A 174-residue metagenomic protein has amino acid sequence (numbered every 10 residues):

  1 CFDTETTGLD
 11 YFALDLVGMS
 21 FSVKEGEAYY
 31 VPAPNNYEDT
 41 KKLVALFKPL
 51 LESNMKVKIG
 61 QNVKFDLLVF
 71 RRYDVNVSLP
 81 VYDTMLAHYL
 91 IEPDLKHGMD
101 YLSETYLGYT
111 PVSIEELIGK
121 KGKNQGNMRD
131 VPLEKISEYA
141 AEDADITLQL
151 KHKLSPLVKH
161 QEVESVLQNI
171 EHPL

Functional and structural regions predicted by a protein language model:
C1-Y106: Conserved RNase H-like, two-metal-ion catalytic cores of nucleic-acid enzymes
S78, Y106, V112-L174: Mixed-charge, glycine-rich, non-catalytic linkers/tails in nucleic-acid processing enzymes
